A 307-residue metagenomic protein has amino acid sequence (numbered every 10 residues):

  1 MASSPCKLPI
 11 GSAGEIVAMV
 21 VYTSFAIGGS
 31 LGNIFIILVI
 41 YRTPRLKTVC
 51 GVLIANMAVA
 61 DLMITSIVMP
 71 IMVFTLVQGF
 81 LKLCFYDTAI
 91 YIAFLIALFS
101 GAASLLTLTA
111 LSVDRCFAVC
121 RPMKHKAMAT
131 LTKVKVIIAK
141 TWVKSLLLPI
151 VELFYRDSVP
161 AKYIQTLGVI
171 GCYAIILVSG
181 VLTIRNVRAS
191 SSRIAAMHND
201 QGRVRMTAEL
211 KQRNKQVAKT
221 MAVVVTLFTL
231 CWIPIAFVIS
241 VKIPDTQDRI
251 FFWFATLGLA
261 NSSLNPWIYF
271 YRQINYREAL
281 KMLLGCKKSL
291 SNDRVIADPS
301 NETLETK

Functional and structural regions predicted by a protein language model:
M1-F35, L76, E305-K307: Extracellular N-terminal segment of 7TM GPCRs
G11-T23, V49-S112, A118, K162-T166: Extracellular TM2-ECL1-early TM3 structural module of rhodopsin-like
Y22-A26, M63-K82, A97, G101-L108 (+4 more regions): Helix-to-loop junction signature of class
A26-G29, N56-V68, K133-P149, V169-Y173 (+2 more regions): Alpha-helical transmembrane segments of multi-pass membrane proteins
V59-A60, L182-I235: Intracellular effector-coupling site of seven-transmembrane GPCRs, centered on the ICL3-to-TM6 transition
M63, F74-V77, S100-V113, F117-P160 (+2 more regions): Fourth transmembrane helix
I175-V181, K219, L227-S240, I250-P299: Seventh transmembrane helix
I194-M206, L284-K307: Non-transmembrane, juxtamembrane loop and terminal tail segments of multi-pass eukaryotic membrane proteins
